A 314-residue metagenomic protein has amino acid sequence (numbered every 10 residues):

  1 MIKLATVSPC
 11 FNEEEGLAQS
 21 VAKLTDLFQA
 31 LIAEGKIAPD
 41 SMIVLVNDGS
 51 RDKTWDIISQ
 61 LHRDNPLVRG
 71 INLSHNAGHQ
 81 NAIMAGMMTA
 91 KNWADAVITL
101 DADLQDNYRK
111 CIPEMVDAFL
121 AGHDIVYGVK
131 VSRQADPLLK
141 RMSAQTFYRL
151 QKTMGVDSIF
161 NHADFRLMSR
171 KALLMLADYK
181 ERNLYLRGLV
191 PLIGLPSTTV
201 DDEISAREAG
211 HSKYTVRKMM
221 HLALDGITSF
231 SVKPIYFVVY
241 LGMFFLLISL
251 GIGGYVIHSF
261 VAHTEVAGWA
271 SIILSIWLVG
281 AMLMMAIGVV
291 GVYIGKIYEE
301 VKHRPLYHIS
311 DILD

Functional and structural regions predicted by a protein language model:
M1-A135: Structured catalytic core of nucleotide-sugar glycosyltransferases
N12-E15, N107, A177, E181 (+1 more regions): Residues in soluble alpha-helical coiled-coils and helical-bundle/repeat scaffolds
D26, A30, Q60, D64 (+6 more regions): Conserved amphipathic alpha-helical interaction elements at protein-protein interfaces in regulatory, energy-coupling
K36-D40, V126-G128, I159-H162, Y185 (+3 more regions): Short, hydrophobic secondary-structure boundary micro-motifs
I71-H75, Q80-T89, R109-L184, A206-M220 (+1 more regions): Acceptor/aglycone-binding surface of glycosyltransferases and processive sugar-polymer synthases
H75, A102, V156, D202 (+1 more regions): Short, conserved catalytic or interaction motifs in soluble domains
R187-D314: Hydrophobic helical membrane-anchoring modules
